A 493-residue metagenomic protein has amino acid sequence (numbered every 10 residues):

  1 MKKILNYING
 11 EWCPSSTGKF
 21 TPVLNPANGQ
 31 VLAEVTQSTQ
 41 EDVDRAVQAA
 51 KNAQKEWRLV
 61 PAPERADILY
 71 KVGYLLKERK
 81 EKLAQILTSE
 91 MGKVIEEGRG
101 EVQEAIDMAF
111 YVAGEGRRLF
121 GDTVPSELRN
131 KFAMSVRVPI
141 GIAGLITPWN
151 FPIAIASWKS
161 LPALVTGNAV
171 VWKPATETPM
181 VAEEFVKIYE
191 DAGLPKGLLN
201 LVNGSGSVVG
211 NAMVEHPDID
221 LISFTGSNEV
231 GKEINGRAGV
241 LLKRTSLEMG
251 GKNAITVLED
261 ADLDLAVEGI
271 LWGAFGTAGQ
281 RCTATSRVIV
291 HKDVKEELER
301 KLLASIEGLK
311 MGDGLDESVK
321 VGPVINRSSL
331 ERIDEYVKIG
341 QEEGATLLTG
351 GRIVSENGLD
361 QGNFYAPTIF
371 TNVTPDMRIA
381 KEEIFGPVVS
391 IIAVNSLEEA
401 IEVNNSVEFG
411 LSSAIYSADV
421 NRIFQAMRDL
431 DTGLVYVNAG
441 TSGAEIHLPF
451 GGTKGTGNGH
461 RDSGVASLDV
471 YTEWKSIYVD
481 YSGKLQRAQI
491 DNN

Functional and structural regions predicted by a protein language model:
M1-A27: Hydrophobic face of amphipathic alpha-helices that form TPR/SEL1-like repeat modules and related alpha-solenoid
N28-E34, I219, T256, K310-M311 (+3 more regions): Conserved C-terminal structural/oligomerization subdomain of aldehyde/semialdehyde dehydrogenase
G29, R65, L87, A109 (+9 more regions): Residue-level signal for inorganic ion chemistry
Q30-L119: Glycine-rich loop-to-alpha-helix module at the N-terminal edge of alpha/beta enzyme cores
V31-S38, N52-L59, L145, I255-L258 (+5 more regions): Short, well-ordered beta-strand elements within core beta-sheets of diverse protein domains
G121-L265, V394: Rossmann-like NAD(P) dinucleotide-binding subdomain of oxidoreductase/dehydrogenase enzymes
A169-V171, L347, L434: A short hydrophobic/small-residue beta-strand
L221, E229-T374, V437, Q486-R487 (+1 more regions): ALDH superfamily catalytic-core signature
